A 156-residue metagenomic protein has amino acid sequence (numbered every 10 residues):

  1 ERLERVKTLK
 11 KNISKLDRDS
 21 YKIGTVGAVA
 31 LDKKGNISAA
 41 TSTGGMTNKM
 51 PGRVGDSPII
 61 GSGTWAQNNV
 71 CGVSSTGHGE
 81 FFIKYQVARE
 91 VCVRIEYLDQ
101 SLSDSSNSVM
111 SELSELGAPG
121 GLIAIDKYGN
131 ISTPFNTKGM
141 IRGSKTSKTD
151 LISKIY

Functional and structural regions predicted by a protein language model:
E1-Y156: N-terminal nucleophile
